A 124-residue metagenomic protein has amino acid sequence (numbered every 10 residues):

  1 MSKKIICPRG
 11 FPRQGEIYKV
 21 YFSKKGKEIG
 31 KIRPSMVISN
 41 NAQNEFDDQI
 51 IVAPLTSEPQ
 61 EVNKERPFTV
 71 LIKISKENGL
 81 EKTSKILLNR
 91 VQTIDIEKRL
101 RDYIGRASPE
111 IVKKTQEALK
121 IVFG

Functional and structural regions predicted by a protein language model:
M1-G124: Conserved functional hotspots at enzyme active or ligand-binding sites that engage polyanionic ligands
